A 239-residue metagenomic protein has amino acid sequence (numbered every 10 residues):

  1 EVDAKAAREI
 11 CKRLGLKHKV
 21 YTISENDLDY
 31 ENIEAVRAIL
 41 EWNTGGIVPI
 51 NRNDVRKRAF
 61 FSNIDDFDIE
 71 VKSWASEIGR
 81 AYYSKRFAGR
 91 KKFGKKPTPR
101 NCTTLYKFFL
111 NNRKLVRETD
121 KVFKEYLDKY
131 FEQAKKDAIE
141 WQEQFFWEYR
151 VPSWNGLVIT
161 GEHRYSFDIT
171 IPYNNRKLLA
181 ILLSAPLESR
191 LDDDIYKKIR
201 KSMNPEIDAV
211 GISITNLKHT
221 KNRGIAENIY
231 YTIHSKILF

Functional and structural regions predicted by a protein language model:
E1-K135, T160-P205, I225-N228: ATP-dependent adenylate-handling active sites, centered on carboxylate activation for C-N bond formation
D128, W141-Q142: Long, charged/polar, soluble alpha-helical segments
Q144-V158: Core structural elements
V151-W154, L178, S235: Short linear sequence elements within intrinsically disordered, low-complexity coil regions
P205-F239: PAPS-dependent sulfotransferase catalytic core
